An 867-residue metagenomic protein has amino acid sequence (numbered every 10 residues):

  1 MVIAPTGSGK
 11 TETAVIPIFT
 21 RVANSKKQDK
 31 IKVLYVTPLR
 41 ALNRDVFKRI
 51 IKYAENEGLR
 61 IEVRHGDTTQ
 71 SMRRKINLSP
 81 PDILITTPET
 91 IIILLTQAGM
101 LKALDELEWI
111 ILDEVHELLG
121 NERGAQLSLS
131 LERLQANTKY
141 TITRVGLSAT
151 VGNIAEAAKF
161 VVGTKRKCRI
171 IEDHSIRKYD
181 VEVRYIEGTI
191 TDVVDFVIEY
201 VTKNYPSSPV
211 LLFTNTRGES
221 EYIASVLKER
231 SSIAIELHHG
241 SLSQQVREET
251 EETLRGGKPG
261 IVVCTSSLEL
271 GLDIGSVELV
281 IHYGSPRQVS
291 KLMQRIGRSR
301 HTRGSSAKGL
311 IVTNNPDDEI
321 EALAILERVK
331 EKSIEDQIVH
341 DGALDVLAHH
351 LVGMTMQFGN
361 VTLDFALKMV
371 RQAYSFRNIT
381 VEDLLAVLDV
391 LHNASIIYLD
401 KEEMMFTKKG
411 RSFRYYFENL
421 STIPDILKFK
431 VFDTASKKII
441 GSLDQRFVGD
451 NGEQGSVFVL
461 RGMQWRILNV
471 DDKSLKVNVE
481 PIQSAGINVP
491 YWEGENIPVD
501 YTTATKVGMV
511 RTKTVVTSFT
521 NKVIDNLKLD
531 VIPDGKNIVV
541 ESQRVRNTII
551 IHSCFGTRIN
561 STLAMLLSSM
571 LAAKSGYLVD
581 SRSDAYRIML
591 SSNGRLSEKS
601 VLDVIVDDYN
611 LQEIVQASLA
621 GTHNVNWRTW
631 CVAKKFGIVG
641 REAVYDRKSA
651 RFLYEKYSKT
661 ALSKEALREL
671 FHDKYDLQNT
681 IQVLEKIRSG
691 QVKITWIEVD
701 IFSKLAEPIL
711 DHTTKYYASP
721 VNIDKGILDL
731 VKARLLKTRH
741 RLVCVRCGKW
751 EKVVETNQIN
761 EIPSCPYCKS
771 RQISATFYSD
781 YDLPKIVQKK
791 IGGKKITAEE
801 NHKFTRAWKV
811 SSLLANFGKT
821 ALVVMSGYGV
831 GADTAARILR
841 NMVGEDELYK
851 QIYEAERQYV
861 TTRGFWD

Functional and structural regions predicted by a protein language model:
M1-S8, T13-I92, T96-K408: Helicase motor core with emphasis on the C-terminal RecA-like subdomain
N153-E156, E187-V193, D400-G449, G455: A contiguous, basic/glycine-rich beta-loop/short-helix subdomain that forms a polymer-engagement track
E172-R177, E229, D341-G342, N419-F432 (+1 more regions): Flexible hinge/switch segments at interdomain interfaces of large molecular machines
H349-V361, L427, V431-A435, E799-R806 (+1 more regions): Short amphipathic alpha-helical interface segments
L367-V370, Y374-L427, N488-P490, E495-D867: Extended, highly charged accessory segments
E453-G455, R461-G462: Loop/turn positions that initiate beta-strands
M463-V470: Short beta-strand-centered aromatic/proline hotspots
D471-P490: Short, solvent-exposed secondary-structure boundary/capping segments
